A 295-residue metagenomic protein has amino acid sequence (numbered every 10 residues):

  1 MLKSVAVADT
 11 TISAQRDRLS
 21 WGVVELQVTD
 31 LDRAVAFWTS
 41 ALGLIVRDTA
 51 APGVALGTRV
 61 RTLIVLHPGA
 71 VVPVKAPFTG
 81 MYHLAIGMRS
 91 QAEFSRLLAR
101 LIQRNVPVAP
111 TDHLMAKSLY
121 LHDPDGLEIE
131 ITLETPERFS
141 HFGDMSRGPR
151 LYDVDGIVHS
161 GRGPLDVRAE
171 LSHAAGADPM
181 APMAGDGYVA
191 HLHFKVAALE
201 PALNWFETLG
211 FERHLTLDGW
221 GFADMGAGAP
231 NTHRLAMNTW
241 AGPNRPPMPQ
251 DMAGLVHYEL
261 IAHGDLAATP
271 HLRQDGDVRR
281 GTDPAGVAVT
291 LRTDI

Functional and structural regions predicted by a protein language model:
M1-W21, E25-D48, T58-P107, H122-H214 (+1 more regions): Glyoxalase I/VOC metalloenzyme domain signal
A50-G53, A116: Short, Lys/Arg-rich nucleic-acid/phosphate-binding segment
A51-P52, E200-P201, D218-A223: Short glycine/proline-centered loop/turn elements that form peptide/ligand docking sites
P110: Active-site/pore-lining binding-face segments in mid-to-C-terminal subdomains
H113-A116, Q274-G276: Short, small/polar residue-rich loop motifs at catalytic or cofactor-binding pockets
